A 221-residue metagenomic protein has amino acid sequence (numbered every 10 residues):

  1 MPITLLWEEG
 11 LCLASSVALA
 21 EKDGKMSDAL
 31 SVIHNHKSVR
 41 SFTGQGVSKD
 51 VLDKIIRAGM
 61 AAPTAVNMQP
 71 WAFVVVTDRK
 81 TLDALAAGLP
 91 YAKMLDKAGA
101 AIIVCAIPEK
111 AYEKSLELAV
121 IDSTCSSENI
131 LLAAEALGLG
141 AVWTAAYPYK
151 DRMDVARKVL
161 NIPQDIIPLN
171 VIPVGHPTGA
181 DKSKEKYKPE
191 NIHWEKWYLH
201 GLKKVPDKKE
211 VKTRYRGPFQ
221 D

Functional and structural regions predicted by a protein language model:
M1-I3, V17: Short hydrophobic transmembrane-like helices used for membrane targeting/insertion
C12-D221: Acidic, surface-exposed loops and disordered segments
